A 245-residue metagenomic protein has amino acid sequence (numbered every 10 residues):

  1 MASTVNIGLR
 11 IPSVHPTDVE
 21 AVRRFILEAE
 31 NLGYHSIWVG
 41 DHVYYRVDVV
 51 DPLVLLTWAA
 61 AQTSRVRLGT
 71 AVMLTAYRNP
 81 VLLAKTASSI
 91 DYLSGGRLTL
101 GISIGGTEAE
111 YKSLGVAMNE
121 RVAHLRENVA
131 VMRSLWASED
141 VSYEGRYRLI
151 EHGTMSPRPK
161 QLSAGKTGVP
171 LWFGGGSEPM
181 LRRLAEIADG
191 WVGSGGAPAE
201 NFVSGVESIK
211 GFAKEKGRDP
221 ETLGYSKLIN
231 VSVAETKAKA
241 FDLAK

Functional and structural regions predicted by a protein language model:
M1-K245: Active-site-adjacent structural elements that line small-molecule/cofactor binding pockets in enzymes
